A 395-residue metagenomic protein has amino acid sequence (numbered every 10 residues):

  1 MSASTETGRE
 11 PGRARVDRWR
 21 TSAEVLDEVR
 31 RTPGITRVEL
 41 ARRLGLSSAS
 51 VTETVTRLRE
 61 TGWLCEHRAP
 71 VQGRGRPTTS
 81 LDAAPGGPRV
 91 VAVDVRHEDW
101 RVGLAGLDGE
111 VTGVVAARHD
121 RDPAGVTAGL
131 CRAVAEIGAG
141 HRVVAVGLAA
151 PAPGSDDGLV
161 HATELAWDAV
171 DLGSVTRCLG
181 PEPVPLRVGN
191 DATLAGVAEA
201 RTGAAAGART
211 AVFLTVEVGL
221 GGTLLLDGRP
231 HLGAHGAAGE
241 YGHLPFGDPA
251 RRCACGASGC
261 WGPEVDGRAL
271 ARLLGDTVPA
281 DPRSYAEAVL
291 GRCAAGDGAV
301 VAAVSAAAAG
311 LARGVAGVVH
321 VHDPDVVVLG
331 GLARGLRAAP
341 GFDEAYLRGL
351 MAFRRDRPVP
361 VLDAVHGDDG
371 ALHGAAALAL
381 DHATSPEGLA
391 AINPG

Functional and structural regions predicted by a protein language model:
M1-A69, G73-R142, P249, A257 (+1 more regions): ATP-binding/phosphotransfer module of carbohydrate and carboxylate kinases, centering on a glycine-rich
R31-T32, T202, V216-E217: Short helix-capping/turn signature of helix-turn-helix
E66-H67, P185-N190, L224: General beta-strand structural signal in soluble alpha/beta enzymes
S80, V90-D94, V143-G147, A211-T215 (+1 more regions): Short glycine-aspartate micro-motif
G86, L107, S155-D156, L226-D227: Short, ordered coil/turn segments that flank beta-strands lining enzyme active or ligand-binding pockets
V111-V212, A338-M351: Glycine-rich phosphate-binding loop and adjoining helix at the ATP-binding site of ATP-dependent phosphoryl-transfer
D191, E217, A375: Active-site glycine-centered loops adjacent to acidic/histidine catalytic or metal-binding residues that shape
A208-V265: Glycine-rich phosphate-binding loop of actin/hexokinase-like ATP-binding domains
